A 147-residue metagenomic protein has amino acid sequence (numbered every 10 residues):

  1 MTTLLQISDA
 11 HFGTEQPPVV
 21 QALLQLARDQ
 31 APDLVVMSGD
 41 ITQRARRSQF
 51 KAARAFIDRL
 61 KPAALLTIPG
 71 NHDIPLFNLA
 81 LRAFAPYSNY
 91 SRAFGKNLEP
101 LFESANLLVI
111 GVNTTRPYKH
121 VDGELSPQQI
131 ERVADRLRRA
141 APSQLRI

Functional and structural regions predicted by a protein language model:
M1-R59, F77: N-terminal active-site segment of His-dependent metallophosphoesterases
T2, L107, L145-I147: Alpha/beta-hydrolase fold active-site loops
Q6-S8, V35-D40, A64-N71, N113 (+1 more regions): Active-site neighborhood of phospho(di)ester-bond hydrolases with catalytic His/Asp-centered motifs
A27-A31, R139-Q144: Glycine-rich phosphate-binding loop signature in dinucleotide/nucleotide-binding domains
K51-S143: Extended active-site neighborhood of metal-dependent phosphoesterases/phosphodiesterases
